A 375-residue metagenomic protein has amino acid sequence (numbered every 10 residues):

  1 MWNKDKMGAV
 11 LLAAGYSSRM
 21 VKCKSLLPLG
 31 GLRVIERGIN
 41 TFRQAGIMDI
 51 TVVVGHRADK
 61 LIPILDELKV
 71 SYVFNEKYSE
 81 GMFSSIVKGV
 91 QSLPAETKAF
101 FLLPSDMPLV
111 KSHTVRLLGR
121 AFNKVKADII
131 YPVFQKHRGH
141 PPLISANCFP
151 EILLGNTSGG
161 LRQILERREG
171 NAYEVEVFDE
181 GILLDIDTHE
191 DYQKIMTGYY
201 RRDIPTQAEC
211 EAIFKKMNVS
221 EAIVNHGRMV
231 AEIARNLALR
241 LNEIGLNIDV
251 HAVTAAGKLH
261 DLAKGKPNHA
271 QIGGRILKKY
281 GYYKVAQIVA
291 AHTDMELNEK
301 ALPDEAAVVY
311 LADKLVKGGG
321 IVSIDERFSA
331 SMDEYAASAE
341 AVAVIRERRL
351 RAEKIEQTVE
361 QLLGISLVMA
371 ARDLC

Functional and structural regions predicted by a protein language model:
W2-D5, N156-A208: Conserved alpha/beta core of the MobA/IspD/sugar-nucleotide pyrophosphorylase nucleotidyltransferase superfamily
K4-G55, D59: N-terminal glycine-rich phosphate-binding loop and ensuing alpha1 helix
V34-D49, K88-S92, I233-R240: A short, N-terminal amphipathic alpha-helix
E67-E80: Conserved donor nucleotide-binding strand/loop of the catalytic core
S79-E151: Conserved beta-loop-beta/alpha segment of the NTase-like Rossmann-fold superfamily that binds/positions NTPs
D185, T197, A341-C375: Charged phosphate-binding loop/patch that engages nucleotide di/tri-phosphates or the phosphate backbone of nucleic
Q207-G227, L241, A256-L262: Active-site flanking loop/helix segments enriched in acidic
A238, E243-Y335: Divalent metal-dependent catalytic cores for phosphoryl transfer on phosphate-bearing substrates
